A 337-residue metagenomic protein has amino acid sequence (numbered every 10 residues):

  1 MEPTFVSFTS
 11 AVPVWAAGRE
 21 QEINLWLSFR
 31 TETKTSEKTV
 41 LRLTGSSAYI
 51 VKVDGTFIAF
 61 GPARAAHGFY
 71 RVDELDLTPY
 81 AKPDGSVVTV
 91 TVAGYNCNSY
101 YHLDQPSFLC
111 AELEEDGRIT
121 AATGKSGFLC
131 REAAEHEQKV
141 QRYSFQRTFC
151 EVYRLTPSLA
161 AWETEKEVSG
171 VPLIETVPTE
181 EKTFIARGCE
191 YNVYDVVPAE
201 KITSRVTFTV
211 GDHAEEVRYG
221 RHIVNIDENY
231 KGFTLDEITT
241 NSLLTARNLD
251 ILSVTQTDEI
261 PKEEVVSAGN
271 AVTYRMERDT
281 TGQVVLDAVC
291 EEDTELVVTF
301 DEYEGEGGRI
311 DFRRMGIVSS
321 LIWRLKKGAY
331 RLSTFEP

Functional and structural regions predicted by a protein language model:
M1-P337: Extracellular/oxidizing-compartment recognition motifs
